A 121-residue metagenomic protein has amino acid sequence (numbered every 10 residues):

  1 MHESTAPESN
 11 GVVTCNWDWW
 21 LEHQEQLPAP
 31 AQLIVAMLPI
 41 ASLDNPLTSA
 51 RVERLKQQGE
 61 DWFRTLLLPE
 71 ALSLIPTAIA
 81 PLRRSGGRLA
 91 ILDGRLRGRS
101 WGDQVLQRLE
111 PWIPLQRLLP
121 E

Functional and structural regions predicted by a protein language model:
M1-P7, L106, E121: Non-catalytic terminal extensions of ATP-dependent helicases
H2-W20: Conserved motor-coupling elements within RecA-like helicase/translocase cores
S4, A78-P81, R108: Residues that form generic nucleotide/phosphate-binding pockets
T14-S100: Conserved RecA-like P-loop NTPase helicase motor core
R99-E121: Short, low-complexity, polybasic intrinsically disordered segments
